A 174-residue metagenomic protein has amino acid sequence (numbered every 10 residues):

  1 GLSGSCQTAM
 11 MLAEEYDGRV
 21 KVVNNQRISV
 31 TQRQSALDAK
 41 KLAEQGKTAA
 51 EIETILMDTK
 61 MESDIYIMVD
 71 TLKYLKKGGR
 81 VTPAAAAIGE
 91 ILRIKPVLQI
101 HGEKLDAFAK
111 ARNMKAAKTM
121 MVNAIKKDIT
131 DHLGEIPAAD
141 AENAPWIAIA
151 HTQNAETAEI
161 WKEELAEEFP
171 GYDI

Functional and structural regions predicted by a protein language model:
G1-L2: Short glycine-rich anion-binding loops that position phosphate/pyrophosphate groups of nucleotides and phosphorylated
S5-K21, R27-L37, K41-I174: Mixed-charge interfacial surface used for oligomerization/domain docking and macromolecular partner engagement
